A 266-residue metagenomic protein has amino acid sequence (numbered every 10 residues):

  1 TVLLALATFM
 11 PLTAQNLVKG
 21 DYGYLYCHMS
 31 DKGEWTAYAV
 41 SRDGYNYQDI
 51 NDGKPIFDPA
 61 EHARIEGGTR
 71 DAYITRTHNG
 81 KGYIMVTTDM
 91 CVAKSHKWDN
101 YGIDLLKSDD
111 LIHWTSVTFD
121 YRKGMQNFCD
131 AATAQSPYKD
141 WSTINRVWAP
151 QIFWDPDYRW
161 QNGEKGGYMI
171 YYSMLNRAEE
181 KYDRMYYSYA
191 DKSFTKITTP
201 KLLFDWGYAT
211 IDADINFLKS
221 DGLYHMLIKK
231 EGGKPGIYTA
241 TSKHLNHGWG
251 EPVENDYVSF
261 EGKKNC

Functional and structural regions predicted by a protein language model:
T1-N16: Bacterial Sec-dependent N-terminal signal peptides
P11, K263-C266: Membrane-water interface signatures at transmembrane helix termini and the short loops that connect adjacent helices
Q15-V147, F153-G262: Beta-rich carbohydrate-recognition and catalytic domains
